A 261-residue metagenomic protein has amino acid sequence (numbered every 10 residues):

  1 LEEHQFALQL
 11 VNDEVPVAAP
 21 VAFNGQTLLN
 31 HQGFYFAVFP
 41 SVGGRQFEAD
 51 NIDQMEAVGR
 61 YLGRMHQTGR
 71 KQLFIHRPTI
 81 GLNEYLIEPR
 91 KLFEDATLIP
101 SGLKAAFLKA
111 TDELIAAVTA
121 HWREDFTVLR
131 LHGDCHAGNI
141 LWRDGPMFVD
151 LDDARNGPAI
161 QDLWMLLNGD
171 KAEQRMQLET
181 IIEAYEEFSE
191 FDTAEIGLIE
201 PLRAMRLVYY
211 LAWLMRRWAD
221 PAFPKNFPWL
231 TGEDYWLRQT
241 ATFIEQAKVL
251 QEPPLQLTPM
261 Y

Functional and structural regions predicted by a protein language model:
L1-F74: ATP-binding pocket architecture of kinase catalytic cores
P20, I115-L163, Y261: Active-site acidic catalytic loop and adjacent metal/ATP-binding pocket of ATP-dependent phosphoryl transfer enzymes
N24, E48-A105, F126-V128, F227: A cross-family kinase active-site recognition segment
Y35-A49, R90-L98, Y210-W229: A glycine-centered beta->alpha junction motif in the catalytic cores of kinase/phosphotransferase enzymes
T97, W213-Y261: ATP/Mg2+ or Mg2+-diphosphate-binding catalytic cores that bind nucleotide phosphates or diphosphates via glycine-rich
F107, T111-I115: Short amphipathic alpha-helical coiled-coil/interface segments
A159-F191, R206-A222: Active-site activation/catalytic loop segments of kinase-like enzymes and analogous catalytic loops in related
T193-R203: All-alpha amphipathic helical-bundle segments outside canonical DNA-binding/catalytic cores that form hydrophobic
